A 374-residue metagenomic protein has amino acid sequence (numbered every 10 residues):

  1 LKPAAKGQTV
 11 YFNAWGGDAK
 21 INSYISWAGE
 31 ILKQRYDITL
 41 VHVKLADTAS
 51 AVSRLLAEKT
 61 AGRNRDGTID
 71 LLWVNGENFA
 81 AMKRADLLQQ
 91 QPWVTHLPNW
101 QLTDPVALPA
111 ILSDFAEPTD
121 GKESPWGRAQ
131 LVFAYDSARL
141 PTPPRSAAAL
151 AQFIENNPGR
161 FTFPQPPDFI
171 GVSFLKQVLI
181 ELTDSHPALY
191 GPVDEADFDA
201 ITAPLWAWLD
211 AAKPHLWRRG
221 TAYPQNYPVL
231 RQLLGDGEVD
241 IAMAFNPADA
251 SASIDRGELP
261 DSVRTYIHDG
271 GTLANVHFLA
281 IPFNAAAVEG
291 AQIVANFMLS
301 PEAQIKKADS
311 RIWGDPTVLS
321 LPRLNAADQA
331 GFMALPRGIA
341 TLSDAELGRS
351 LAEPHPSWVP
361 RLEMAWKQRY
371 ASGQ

Functional and structural regions predicted by a protein language model:
L1, T9-I25, H277: Extracytoplasmic "Venus flytrap"
L1-F12, K33-Q34, N156-N157: Immediate post-signal peptide segment of exported/extracytoplasmic ligand-binding proteins
W15-W27, V43-V52, R65, I69-P228: Extracytoplasmic ligand-binding site segments that recognize negatively charged/polar headgroups
S26-V41: Short alpha-helix C-terminal cap/hinge motif
F79-A81, I241-P260: A ligand-binding cleft/hinge motif common to bilobed small-molecule-binding domains
A129, W208-A212, E258-A280: Periplasmic-binding protein-like
Q232, I339-Q374: Conserved C-terminal helix/tail region of periplasmic/extracytoplasmic solute-binding proteins
T272-L273, H277-E346: Mature extracytoplasmic/periplasmic domains
